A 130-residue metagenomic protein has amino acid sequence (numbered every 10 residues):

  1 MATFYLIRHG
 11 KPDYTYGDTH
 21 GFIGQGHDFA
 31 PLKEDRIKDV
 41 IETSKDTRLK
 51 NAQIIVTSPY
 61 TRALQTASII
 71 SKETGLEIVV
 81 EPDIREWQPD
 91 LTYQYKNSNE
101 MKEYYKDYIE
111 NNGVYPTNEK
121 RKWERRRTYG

Functional and structural regions predicted by a protein language model:
M1, A52, R126-G130: Long hydrophobic alpha-helices with heptad-repeat/coiled-coil character
A2, I7-E81: Active-site-proximal alpha-helix that buttresses catalytic centers in soluble enzyme cores
G26, P31, T74-G130: Phosphate-handling substructures
